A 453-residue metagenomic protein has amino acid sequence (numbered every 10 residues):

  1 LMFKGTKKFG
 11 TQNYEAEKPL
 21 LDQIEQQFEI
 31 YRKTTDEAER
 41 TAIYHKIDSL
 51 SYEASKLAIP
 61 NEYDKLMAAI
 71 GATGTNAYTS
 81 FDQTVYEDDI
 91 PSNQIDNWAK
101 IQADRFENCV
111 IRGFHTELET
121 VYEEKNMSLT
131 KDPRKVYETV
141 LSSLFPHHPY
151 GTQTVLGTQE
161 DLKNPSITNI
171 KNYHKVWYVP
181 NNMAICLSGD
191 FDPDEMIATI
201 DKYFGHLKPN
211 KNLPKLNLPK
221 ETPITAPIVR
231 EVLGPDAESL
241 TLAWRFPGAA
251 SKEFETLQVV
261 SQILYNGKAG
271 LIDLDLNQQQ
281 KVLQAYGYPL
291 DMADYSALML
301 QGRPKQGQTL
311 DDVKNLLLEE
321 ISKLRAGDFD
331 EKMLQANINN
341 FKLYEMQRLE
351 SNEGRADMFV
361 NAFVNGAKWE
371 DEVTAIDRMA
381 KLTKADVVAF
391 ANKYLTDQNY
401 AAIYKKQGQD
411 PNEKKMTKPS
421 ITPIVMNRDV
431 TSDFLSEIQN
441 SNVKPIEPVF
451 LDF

Functional and structural regions predicted by a protein language model:
L1-D104, K135-E160, N182-S188, A237-G248 (+2 more regions): M16 family metallopeptidases and their MPP-like homologs
N76-Y78, H174-W177, K220, E231-G234 (+2 more regions): Replace "in large, NTP-powered and nucleic-acid-processing enzymes" with "in large, NTP-powered factors and other
R105, T199-L207, E320-L324: Conserved short hydrophobic interaction patches
I111, L118-E119, P133, Y137 (+2 more regions): Non-catalytic, conformational "gating/processing" segments within enzyme and secreted inhibitor domains
Y122-L129: Carboxylate/His-rich catalytic cores and anion/metal-binding grooves
L162-S166: Short, charged, amphipathic alpha-helices and their helix-cap/turn boundaries
D192-L233, E238-S239, A243, L274 (+2 more regions): Proteolytic maturation boundary segments
